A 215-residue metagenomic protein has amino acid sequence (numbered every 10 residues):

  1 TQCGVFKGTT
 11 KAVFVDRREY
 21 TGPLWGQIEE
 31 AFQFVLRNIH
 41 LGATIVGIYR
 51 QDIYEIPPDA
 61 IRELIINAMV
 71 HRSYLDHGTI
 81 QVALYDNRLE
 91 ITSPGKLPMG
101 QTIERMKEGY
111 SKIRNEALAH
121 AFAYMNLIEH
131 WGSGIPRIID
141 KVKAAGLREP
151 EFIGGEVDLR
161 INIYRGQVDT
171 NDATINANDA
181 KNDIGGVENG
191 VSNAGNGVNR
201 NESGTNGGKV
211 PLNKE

Functional and structural regions predicted by a protein language model:
T1-E215: C-terminal regulatory or interaction extensions
